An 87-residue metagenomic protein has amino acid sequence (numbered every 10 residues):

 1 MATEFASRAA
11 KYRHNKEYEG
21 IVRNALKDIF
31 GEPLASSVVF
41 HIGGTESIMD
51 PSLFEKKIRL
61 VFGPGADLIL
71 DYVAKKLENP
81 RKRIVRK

Functional and structural regions predicted by a protein language model:
M1-E4, R86-K87: Secondary-structure junction/capping motif
T3-G44: N-terminal acidic leader/helix
H14-E17, I21, E46-L53, K82-V85: Alpha-helix capping and helix-coil boundary motifs
M49-K76: Short, charged early-sequence alpha-helical segments and their helix-coil boundaries
Y72-K87: Long, highly charged low-complexity segments enriched in Glu/Asp and Lys/Arg with interspersed Ser/Thr
